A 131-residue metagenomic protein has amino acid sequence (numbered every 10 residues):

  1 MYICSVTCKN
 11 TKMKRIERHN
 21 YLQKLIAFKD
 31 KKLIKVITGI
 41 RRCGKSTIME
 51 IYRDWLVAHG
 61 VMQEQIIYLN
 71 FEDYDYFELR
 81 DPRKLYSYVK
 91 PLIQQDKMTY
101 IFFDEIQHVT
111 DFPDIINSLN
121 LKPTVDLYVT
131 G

Functional and structural regions predicted by a protein language model:
M1-G131: Phosphate-binding site recognition
